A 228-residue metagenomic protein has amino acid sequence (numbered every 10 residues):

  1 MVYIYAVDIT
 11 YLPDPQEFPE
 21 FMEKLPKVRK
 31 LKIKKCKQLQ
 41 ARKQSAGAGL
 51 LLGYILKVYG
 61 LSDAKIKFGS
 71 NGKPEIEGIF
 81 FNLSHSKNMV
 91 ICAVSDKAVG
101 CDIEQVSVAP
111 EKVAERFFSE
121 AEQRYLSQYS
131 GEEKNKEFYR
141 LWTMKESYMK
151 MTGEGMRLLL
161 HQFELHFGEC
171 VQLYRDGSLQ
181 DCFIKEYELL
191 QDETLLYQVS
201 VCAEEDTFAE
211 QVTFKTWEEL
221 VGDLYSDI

Functional and structural regions predicted by a protein language model:
M1-I228: Core catalytic alpha/beta fold that binds nucleotide/phospho-ligands
